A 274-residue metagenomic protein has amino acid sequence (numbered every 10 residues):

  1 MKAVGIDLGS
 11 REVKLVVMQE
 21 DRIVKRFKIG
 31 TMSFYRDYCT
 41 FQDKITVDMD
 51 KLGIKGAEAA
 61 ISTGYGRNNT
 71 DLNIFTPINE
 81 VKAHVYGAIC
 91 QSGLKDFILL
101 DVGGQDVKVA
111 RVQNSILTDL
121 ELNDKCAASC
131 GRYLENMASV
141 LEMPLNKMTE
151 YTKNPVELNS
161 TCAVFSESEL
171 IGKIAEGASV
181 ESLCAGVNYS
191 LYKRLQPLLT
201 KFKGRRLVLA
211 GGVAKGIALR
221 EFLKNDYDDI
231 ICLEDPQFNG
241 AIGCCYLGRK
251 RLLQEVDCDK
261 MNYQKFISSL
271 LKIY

Functional and structural regions predicted by a protein language model:
A3-D7, A59-I61, K95-D101, V208: Short glycine-aspartate micro-motif
A3-T40, L117-C126: Short glycine-rich, Thr/Ser-proximal phosphate-binding strand/loop in the N-terminal lobe of ATP-dependent enzymes
T31-F34, D50-K82, S92, T118-L120 (+1 more regions): Short beta-strand-loop/turn "lid" adjacent to the catalytic site in phosphate-handling enzymes
Y65-G66, L199, K203-D226, Q237-G240: Glycine-rich phosphate-binding loops at beta-strand->alpha-helix junctions
T76-V81, K224-G243: Conserved phosphate-binding/catalytic loops in two-lobed NTP-binding clefts
Y86, G131-E135, S139, L233-I273: Glycine-rich phosphate-binding/hydrolytic loop that grips phosphoryl groups
N114-N154, N159-C162, Y246-K250: Glycine-rich phosphate-binding loop plus the immediately following alpha-helix
A163-K203, Q237: Adenine-nucleotide phosphate-binding core of ATP-dependent small-molecule kinases
